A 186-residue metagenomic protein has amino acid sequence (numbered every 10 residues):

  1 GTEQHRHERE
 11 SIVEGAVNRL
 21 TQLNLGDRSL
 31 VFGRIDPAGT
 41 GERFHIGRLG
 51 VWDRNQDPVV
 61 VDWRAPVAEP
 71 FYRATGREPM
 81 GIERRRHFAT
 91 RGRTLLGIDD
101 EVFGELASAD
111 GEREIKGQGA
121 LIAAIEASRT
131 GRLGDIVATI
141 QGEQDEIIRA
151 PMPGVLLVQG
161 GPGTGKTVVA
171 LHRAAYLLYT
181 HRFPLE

Functional and structural regions predicted by a protein language model:
G1-A123: N-terminal accessory nucleic-acid engagement/regulatory domains that precede and modulate ATP-driven motor cores
R91, A124-E186: P-loop NTPase Walker
